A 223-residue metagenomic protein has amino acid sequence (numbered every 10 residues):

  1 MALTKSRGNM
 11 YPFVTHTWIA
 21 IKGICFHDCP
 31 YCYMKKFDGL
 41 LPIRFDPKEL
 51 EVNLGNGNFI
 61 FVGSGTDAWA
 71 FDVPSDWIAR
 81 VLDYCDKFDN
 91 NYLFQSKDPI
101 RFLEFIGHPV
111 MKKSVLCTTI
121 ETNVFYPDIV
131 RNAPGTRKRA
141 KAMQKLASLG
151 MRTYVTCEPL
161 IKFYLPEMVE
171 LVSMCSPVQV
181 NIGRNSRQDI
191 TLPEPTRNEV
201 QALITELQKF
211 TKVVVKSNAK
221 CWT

Functional and structural regions predicted by a protein language model:
M1-F61, D67: N-terminal [4Fe-4S]-dependent radical SAM core
K22, T119-I120, S217: Residues at the C-termini of beta-strands that transition into short coil/loop
F45-E206: Conserved AdoMet/S-adenosylmethionine-binding subsite of the radical SAM
N198-Q201, T205-T223: C-terminal accessory extensions appended to soluble enzyme cores
